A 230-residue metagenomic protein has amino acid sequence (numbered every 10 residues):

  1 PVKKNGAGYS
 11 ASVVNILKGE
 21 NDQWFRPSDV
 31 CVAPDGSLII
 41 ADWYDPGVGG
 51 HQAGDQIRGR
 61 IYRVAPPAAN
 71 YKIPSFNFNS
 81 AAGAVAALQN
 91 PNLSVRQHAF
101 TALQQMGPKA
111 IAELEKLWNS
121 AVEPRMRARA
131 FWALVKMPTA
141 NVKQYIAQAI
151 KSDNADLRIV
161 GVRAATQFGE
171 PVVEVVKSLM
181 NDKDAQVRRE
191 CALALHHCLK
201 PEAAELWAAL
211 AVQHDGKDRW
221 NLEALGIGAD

Functional and structural regions predicted by a protein language model:
P1-G83, H98, Q104: Beta-propeller domains with acidic blade repeats across secreted/periplasmic ectodomains and cytosolic WD/CNH propellers
A41, I57, V64-D230: Long, ordered, helix-rich scaffold segments
